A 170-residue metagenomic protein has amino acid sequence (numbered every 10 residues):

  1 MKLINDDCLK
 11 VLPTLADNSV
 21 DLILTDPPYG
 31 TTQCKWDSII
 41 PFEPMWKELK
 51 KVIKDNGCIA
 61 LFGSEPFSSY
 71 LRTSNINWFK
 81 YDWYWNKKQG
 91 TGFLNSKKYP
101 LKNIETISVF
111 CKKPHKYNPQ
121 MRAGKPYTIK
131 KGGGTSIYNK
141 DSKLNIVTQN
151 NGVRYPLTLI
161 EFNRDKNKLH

Functional and structural regions predicted by a protein language model:
M1-H170: Core catalytic lobe of class I
